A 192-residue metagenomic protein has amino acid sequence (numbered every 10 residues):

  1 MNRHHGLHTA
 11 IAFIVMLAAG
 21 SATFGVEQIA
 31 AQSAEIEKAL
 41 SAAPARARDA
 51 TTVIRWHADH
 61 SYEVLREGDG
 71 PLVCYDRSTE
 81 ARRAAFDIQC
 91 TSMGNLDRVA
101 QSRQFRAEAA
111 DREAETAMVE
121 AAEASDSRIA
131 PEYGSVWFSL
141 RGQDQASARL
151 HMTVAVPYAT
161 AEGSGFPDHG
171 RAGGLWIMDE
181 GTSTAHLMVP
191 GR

Functional and structural regions predicted by a protein language model:
M1-L7: N-terminal secretory signal peptides that target proteins for export/translocation
R3, I14, S127-R128: Alpha-helical interaction segments
A10-S21: Bacterial N-terminal signal peptides
F13-I14, G25, P71-L72: Detector for intrinsically disordered, low-structure N-terminal pre-sequences
Q28-R192: Primary mode marks residue(s) on the alpha4-beta5-alpha5 output face of response regulator receiver
